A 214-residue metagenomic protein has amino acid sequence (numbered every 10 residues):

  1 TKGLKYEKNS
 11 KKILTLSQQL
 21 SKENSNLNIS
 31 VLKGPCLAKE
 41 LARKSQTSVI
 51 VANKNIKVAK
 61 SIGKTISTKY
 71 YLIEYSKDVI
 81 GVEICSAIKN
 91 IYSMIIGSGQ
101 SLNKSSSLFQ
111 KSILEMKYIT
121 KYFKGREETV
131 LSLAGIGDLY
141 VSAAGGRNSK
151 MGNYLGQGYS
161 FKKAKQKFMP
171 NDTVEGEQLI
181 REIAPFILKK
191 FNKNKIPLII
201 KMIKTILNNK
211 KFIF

Functional and structural regions predicted by a protein language model:
T1-S45, I62-K64: Rossmann-like NAD(P)(H) cofactor-binding subdomain of soluble oxidoreductases
L4, K33-L37, N55, K77-V82 (+4 more regions): Glycine-rich beta-alpha junction loops
Y6, K39, R43, I84-S86 (+4 more regions): Generic structural "secondary-structure junction" signal
S10, L14, I56, K60 (+6 more regions): Electropositive phosphate-/nucleotide-binding environments in soluble metabolic enzymes
K11-L16, K44-T47, I88-K89, N148 (+1 more regions): Short, glycine/charged-enriched secondary-structure capping and boundary segments
K22-N28, Q46-T129: Internal alpha-helical scaffold of NAD(P)-dependent oxidoreductase catalytic cores
K89, I96-G97, K121-F214: NAD(P)-dependent Rossmann-like dehydrogenase/reductase catalytic/cofactor-binding core
